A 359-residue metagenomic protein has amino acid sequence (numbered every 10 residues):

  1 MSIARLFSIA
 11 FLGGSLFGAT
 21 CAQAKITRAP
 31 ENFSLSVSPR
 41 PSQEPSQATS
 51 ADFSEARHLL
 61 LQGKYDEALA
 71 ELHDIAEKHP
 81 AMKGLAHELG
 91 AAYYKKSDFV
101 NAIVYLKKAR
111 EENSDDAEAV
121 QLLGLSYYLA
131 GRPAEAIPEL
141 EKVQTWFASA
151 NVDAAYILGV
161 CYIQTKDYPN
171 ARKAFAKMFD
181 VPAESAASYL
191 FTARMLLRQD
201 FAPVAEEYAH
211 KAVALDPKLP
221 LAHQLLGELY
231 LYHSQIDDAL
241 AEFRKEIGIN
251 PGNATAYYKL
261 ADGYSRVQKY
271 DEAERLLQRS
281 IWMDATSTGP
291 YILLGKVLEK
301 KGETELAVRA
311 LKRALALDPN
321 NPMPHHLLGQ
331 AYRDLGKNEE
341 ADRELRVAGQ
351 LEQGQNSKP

Functional and structural regions predicted by a protein language model:
F33-L35, M323-P359: Terminal, low-structured helical/coil segments at or just beyond the last alpha-helical repeat
A48-D74, K78, A91, K95 (+3 more regions): Alpha-helical segment of the N-proximal tetratricopeptide repeat
T49, K83-G84, A117-E118, A150-D153 (+6 more regions): Helix-start (N-cap) detector for alpha-helical repeat units in TPR-like alpha-solenoids, especially tetratricopeptide
Q62-A70, K96-K108, A130-K142, T165-K177 (+6 more regions): Structural signature of tandem alpha-helical TPR/SEL1-like repeats, specifically the intra-repeat loop/turn
K78, E111-E112, W146-F147, D180-V181 (+5 more regions): Structural marker of alpha-solenoid helical repeat scaffolds
E88, L122, Y156-I157, F191 (+4 more regions): Canonical tetratricopeptide repeat
